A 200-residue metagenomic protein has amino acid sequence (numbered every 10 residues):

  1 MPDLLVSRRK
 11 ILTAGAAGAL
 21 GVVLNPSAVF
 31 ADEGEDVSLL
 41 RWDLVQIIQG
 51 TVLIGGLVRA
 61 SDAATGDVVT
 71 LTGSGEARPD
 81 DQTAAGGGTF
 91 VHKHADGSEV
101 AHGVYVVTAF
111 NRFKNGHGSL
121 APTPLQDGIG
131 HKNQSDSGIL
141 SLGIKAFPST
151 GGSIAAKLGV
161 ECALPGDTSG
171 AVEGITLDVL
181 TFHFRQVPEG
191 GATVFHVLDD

Functional and structural regions predicted by a protein language model:
M1-A19: N-terminal secretory signal peptides and thylakoid transit peptides that target proteins across membranes
I11, W42, G88, L140-I144 (+1 more regions): Generic structural hydrophobic/aromatic packing signal, biased to beta-strands
V22-A28: C-terminal segment of classical bacterial N-terminal signal peptides
F30-H94, F184-D200: N-terminal segment immediately downstream of the Sec signal-peptide cleavage site in secreted/extracellular proteins
I54-L57, K114-K132, P165-D178: Surface-exposed intrinsically disordered loops and tails
A63-I154: Predominantly extracellular/secreted and cell-surface proteins with exposed, flexible low-complexity segments
G97-A109, E173-D200: Edge beta-strand at a domain terminus
S141-I144, G152-V172, T176: Soluble ligand-binding/transfer domains with enclosed cavities or grooves
